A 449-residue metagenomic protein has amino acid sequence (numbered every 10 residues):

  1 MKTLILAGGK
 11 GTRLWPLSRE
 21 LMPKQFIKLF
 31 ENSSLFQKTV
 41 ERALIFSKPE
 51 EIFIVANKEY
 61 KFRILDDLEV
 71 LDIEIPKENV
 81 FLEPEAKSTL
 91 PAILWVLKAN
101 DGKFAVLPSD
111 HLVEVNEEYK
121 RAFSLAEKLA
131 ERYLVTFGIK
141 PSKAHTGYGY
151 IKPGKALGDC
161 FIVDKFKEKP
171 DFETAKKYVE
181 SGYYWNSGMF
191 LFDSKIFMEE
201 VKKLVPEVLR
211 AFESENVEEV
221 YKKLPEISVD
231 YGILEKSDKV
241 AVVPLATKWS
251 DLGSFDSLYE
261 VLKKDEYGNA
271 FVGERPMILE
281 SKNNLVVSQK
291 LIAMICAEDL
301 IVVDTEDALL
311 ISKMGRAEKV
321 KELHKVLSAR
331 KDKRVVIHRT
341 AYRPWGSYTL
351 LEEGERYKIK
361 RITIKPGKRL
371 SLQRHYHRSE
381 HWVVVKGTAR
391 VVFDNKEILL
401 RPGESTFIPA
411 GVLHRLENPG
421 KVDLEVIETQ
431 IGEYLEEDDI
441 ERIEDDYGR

Functional and structural regions predicted by a protein language model:
K2-I5, P16-E20, K28-V106, L112-E114 (+1 more regions): Conserved N-terminal catalytic core of the sugar/cofactor nucleotidyltransferase
G11-P16, E437: Short N-terminal binding/cap micro-motifs at the start of the first secondary-structure element
L14, I64-L68, A175, F197 (+1 more regions): Hydrophobic packing residues within well-ordered alpha-helices of enzyme cores
K77-L157, F192, M198-V205: Conserved beta-loop-beta/alpha segment of the NTase-like Rossmann-fold superfamily that binds/positions NTPs
P153-Y184: A short, charged helix-loop
K165, G188-F192: Short glycine- and hydrophobic/aromatic-rich loop-to-beta-strand nucleating segment in the catalytic cores
I196-F407, L413-H414, N418-P419, E433-L435 (+2 more regions): Left-handed beta-helix
V426: Noncatalytic nucleic-acid binding interfaces
